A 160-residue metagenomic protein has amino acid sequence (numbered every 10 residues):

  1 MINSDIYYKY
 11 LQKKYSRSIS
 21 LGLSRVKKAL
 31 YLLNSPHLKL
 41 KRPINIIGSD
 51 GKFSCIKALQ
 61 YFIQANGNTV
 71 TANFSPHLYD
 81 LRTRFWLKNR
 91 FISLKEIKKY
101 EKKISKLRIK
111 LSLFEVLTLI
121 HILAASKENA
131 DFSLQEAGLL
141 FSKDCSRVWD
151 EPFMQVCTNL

Functional and structural regions predicted by a protein language model:
M1-R42: Positively charged, low-complexity intrinsically disordered leader regions
R17-S20, D50, S112: Residue-level marker of alpha-helix boundaries and capping positions
S20, I46, E136: Short glycine/serine/threonine-biased micro-segments
L23, Y31, P36-K41, Q64-F153 (+1 more regions): ATP-dependent carboxylate-amine ligase catalytic core
I44-L59: Glycine-rich phosphate-binding P-loop
